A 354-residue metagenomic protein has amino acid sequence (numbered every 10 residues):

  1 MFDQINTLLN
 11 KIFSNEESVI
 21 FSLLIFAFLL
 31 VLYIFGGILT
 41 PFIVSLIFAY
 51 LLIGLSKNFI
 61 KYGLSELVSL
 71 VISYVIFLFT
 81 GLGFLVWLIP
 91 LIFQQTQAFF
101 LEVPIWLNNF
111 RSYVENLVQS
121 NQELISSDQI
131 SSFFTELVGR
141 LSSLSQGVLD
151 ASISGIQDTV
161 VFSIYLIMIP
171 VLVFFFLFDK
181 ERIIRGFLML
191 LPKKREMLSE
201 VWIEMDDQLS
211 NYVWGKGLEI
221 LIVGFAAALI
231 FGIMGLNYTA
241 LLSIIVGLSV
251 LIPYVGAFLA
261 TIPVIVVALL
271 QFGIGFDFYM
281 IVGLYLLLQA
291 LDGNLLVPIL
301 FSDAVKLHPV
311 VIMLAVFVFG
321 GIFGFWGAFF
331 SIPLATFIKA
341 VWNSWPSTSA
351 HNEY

Functional and structural regions predicted by a protein language model:
M1-Q94, V173, A335-Y354: Anchoring transmembrane alpha helix of integral membrane proteins
N6-S18, L137-L141, S210-G215, G232-M234 (+3 more regions): Short, amphipathic, aromatic/basic-enriched membrane-interface segments that mark the entry/exit of transmembrane
E16-E17, G155-V267, G275-I281: Alpha-helical transmembrane segments and their immediate interhelical loop/hinge regions in multi-pass membrane
G37-V44, I233-I245, F272-M280, L307-I312 (+2 more regions): Membrane-water interface of transmembrane alpha-helices in multipass transporters/channels
L55-V71, V118-I125, E181-D206, A304: Membrane interface segments of multi-pass transport proteins and intramembrane proteases
G83, E115-R182: Membrane-helix interface and discontinuous TM-entry motifs in multi-pass inner-membrane proteins
V86-R111: Functional transmembrane-helix hotspots
F278-Y354: Hydrophobic alpha-helical transmembrane segments of membrane transport and translocation systems, primarily multi-pass
